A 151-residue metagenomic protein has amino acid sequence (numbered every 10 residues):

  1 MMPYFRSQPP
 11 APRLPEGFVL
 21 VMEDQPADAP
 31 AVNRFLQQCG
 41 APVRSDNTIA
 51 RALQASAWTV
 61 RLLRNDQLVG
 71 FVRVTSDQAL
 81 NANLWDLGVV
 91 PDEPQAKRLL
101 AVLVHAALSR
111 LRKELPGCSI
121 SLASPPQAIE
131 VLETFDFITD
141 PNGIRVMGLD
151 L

Functional and structural regions predicted by a protein language model:
M2-N47, G143-V146: Short amphipathic alpha-helix that is part of the acyltransferase structural core
P3, A123, I138-L151: Conserved catalytic-core motifs of GNAT/GCN5-like acyltransferases
R51-R61, P116-S119: A short helix-loop-beta-strand connector motif used in the catalytic cores of GNAT acetyltransferases and, in some
R61, Q67-S76, N83: Conserved beta-strand in the GNAT
L87-K97: A short, internal acetyl-CoA/4′-phosphopantetheine-binding micro-motif in the GNAT/acyltransferase core
Q95-R110: Conserved acetyl-CoA-binding loop-helix of GNAT-fold acetyltransferases
L111-S124: Conserved GNAT acetyl-CoA-binding A-motif
V131-E133: Conserved active-site tyrosine of GNAT-family acetyltransferases
